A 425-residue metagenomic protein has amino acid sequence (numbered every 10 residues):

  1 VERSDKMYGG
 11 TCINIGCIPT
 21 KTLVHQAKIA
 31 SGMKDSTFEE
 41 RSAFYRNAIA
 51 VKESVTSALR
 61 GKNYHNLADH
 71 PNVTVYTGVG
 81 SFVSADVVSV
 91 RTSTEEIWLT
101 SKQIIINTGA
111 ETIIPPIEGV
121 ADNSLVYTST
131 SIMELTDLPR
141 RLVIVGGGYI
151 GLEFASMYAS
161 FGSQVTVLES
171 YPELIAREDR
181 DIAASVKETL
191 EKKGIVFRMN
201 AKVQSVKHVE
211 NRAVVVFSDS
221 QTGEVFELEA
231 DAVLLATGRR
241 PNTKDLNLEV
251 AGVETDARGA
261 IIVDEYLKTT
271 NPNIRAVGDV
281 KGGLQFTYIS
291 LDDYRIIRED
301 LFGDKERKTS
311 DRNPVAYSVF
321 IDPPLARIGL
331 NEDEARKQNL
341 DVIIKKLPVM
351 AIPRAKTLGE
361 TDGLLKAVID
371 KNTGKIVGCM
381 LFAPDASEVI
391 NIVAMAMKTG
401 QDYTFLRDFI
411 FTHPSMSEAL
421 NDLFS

Functional and structural regions predicted by a protein language model:
V1-K6, T11-I13, I18, T22-L23 (+3 more regions): Flexible, glycine-rich terminal cap/loop adjacent to redox cofactors in electron-transfer oxidoreductases
R3-L138, T166, Y171-I175, D181-I182 (+5 more regions): Glycine-rich flavin
C17, T108-L168, K193-F197, E249-A251 (+1 more regions): Glycine-rich dinucleotide-binding loop and its adjacent helix/turn
T74-Y76, Y127, V196-R198, R275 (+1 more regions): General small-molecule cofactor/ligand-binding pocket signal
T94-Q103, G223-A232, T270-N271: Core beta-strand elements of the Rossmann-like FAD/NAD(P) dinucleotide-binding domain in flavoenzyme oxidoreductases
T112, G252, G259-N273, A326 (+1 more regions): FAD-binding beta-loop-beta segment adjacent to the flavin cofactor pocket
D122-P139, E227-K305: FAD-site-proximal beta/loop scaffold in flavoenzymes
